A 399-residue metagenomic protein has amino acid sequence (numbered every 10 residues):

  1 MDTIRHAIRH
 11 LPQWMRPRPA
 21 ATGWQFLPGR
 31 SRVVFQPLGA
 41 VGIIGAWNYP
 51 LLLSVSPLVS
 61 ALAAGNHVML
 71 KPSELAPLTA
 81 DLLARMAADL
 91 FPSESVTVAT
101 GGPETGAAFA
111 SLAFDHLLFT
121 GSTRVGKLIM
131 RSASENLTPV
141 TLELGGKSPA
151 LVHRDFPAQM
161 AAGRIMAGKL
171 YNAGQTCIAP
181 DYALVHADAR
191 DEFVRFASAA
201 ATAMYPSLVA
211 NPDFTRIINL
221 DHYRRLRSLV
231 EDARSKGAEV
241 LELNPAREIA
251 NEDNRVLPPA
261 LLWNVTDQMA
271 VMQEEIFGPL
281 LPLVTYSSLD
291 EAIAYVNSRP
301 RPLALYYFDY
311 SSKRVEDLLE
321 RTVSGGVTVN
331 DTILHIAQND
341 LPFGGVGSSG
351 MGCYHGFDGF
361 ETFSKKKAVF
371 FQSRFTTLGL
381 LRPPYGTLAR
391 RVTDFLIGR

Functional and structural regions predicted by a protein language model:
M1-P17: Long amphipathic alpha-helix in the N-terminal Rossmann-like dinucleotide-binding domain of NAD(P)-dependent
I4, G65, V96, L117 (+6 more regions): Residue-level signal for inorganic ion chemistry
T22-M160, Y286: Rossmann-like NAD(P) dinucleotide-binding subdomain of oxidoreductase/dehydrogenase enzymes
A61, A133, A197, A233 (+2 more regions): A generic structural signal for well-ordered alpha-helical segments
F91, R124-T266, D290, V329 (+2 more regions): ALDH superfamily catalytic-core signature
A110-S111, L144-G146, T176-I178, N211 (+2 more regions): Short glycine-enriched loop/turn motifs at secondary-structure junctions
L151, V256-R399: Conserved C-terminal structural/oligomerization subdomain of aldehyde/semialdehyde dehydrogenase
